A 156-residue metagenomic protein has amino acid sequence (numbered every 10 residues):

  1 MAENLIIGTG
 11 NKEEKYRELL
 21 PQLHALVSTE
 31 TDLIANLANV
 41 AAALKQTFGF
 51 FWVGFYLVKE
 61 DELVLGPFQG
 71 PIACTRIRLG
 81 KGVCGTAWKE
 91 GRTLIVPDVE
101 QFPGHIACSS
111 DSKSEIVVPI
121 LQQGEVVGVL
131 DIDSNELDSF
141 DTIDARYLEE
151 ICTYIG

Functional and structural regions predicted by a protein language model:
M1-P67: Intrinsically disordered, low-complexity terminal regulatory regions
A2, L20, H24, S134-G156: Juxtadomain coupling helices with adjacent low-complexity linkers
T47, A107-S112: Short loop/turn motifs at secondary-structure junctions and domain boundaries
W52, V117, V129: Short hydrophobic/aromatic beta-strand element in the GNAT-like acyltransferase core that lines or flanks the acyl-donor
V58-C108: Regulatory sensory and allosteric helical modules in signal-transduction proteins and certain transcription factors
S114-L121: A short, aliphatic-rich beta-strand micro-motif
L121-S134: Sensory-domain boundary capping and coupling elements
